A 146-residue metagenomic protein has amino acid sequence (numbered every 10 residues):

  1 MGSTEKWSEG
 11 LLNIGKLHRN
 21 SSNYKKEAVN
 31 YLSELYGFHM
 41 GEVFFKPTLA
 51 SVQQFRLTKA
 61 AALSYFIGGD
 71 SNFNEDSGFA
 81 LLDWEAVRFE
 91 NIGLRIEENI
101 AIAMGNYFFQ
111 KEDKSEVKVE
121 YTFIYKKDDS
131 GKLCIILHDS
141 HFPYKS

Functional and structural regions predicted by a protein language model:
W7, L11-H18, L35-H39: Sec/Tat-exported extracytoplasmic proteins
L11, Y107-F109, D139: Short beta-strand segments enriched in hydrophobic/aromatic residues within well-folded beta-rich domains
G15-K16, Q53, I92, L133: Amphipathic alpha-helical interaction segments
S21-N91: A solvent-exposed, acidic/Ser-Thr-rich amphipathic alpha-helical stretch
F73-E112, V119: Acidic, glycine-rich flexible loop segments
I96-M104, K114-S146: Short beta-strand edge/turn micro-motifs at domain boundaries
